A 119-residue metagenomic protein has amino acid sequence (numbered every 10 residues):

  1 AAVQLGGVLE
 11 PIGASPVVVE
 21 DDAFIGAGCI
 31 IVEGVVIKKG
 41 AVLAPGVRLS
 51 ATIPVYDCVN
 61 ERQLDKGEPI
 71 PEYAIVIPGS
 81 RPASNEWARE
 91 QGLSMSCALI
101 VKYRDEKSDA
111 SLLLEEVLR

Functional and structural regions predicted by a protein language model:
A1-S84: Structural signal for interior beta-strand "rungs" in well-ordered beta-sheet cores of soluble enzyme domains
G67-E68, E72-R119: Terminal amphipathic alpha-helical/low-complexity segments used for targeting or macromolecular assembly
